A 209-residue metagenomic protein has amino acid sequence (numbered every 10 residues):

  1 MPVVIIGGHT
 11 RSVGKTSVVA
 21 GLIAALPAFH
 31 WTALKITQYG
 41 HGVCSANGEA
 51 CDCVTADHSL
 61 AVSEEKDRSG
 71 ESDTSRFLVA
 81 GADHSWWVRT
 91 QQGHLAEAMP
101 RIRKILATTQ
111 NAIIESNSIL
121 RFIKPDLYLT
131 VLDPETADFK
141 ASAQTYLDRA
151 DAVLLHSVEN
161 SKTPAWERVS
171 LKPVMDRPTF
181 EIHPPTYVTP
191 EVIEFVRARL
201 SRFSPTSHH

Functional and structural regions predicted by a protein language model:
M1: Phosphate-binding P-loop
I5, H30-L34, T130: Conserved beta-strand elements of the Class I
I5-L22: Glycine-rich phosphate-binding P-loop
G21-T90: N-terminal phosphate/diphosphate-binding loop that engages ATP/GTP or pyrophosphate donors across diverse enzyme folds
S85-I119: Phosphate-binding/switch loop-helix module in NTP-utilizing enzymes
A107-N111, S116-R199: Conserved catalytic-core segment of NTP-binding enzymes
V196-H209: Short, hydrophobic alpha-helical segments
